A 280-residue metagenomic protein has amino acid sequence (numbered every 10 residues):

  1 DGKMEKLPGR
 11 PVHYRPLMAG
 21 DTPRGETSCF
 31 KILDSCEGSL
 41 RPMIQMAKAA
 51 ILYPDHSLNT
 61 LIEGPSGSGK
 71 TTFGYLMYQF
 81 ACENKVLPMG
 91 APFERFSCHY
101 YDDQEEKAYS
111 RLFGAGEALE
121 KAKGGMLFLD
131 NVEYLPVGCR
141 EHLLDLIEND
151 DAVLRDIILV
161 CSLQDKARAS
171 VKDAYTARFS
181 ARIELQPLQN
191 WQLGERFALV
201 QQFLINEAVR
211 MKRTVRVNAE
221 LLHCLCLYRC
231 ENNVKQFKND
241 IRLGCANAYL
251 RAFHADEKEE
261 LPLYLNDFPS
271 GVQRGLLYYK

Functional and structural regions predicted by a protein language model:
D1-T22: Interdomain "pre-motor" coupling segment immediately N-terminal to P-loop NTPase/helicase cores
G20-I44, L227-R229: Dynamic helix-loop-helix/coil hinge segments at AAA+ ATPase domain boundaries and subdomain interfaces
E26-C29, R213-R229, E260: Short conserved motifs of the RecA-like P-loop NTPase core
T60-A91: Walker A/P-loop
G74, Q104-A108, E120-E148, I157 (+2 more regions): Conserved AAA+/SF3 P-loop NTPase catalytic/coupling segment centered on the Walker-B
F80-A115, W191: AAA+/P-loop NTPase substrate/partner-engagement loops
S170-E207: Conserved AAA+ ATPase core "coupling" helix
V209, C226-D256: AAA+ ATPase "lid" subdomain C-terminal helix
